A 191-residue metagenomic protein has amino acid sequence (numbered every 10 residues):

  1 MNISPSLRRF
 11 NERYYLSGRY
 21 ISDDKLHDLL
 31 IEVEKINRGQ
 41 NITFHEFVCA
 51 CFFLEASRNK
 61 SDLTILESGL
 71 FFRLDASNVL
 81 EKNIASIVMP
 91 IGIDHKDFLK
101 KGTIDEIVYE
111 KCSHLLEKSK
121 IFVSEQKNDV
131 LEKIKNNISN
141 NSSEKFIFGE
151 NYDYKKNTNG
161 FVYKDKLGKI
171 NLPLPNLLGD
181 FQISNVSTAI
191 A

Functional and structural regions predicted by a protein language model:
N2-E81, D97-G102, E106, D129: ATP-dependent carboxylate-amine ligase catalytic core
H45, V123-Q126, L178: Glycine- and other small-residue-rich loops at beta-strand/loop junctions that grip anionic moieties
N59-E67, N83-P173, V186, I190-A191: Acidic, Mg2+-coordinating active-site environments of NTP-dependent enzymes
P173-D180: A short glycine-threonine-serine/GTX helix/turn-capping micro-motif
I183: A short, basic/aromatic alpha-helical/loop segment that forms part of the nucleotidyl-sugar donor-binding site
